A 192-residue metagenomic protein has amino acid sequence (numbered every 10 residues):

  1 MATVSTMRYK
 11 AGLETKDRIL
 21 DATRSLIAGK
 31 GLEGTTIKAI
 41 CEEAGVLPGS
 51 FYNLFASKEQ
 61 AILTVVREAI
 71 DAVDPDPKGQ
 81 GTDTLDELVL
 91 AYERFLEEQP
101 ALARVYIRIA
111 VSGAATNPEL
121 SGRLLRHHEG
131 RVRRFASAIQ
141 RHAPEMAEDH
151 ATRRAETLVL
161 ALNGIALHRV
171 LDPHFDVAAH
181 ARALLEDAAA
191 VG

Functional and structural regions predicted by a protein language model:
M1-E14, Q140: N-terminal intrinsically disordered/low-complexity leader segments
E14-R18, A22-Q60, T64: Helix-turn-helix
T15, K58, V65, A69 (+3 more regions): Hydrophobic/aromatic residues within well-ordered alpha-helical segments
I37, V66-D74: Short, basic, alpha-helical segments at the C-terminal edge of helix-turn-helix-like DNA-binding modules
T64, P75-L102, E145, R154-L158: Hydrophobic alpha-helical connector segments
K78-G79, P118-A143, R153, A179: Amphipathic alpha-helical packing segments from all-alpha helical-bundle domains
E98-L125: Amphipathic alpha-helical segments used for helix-helix packing
L158-F175, A188-G192: Amphipathic C-terminal alpha-helical segment
